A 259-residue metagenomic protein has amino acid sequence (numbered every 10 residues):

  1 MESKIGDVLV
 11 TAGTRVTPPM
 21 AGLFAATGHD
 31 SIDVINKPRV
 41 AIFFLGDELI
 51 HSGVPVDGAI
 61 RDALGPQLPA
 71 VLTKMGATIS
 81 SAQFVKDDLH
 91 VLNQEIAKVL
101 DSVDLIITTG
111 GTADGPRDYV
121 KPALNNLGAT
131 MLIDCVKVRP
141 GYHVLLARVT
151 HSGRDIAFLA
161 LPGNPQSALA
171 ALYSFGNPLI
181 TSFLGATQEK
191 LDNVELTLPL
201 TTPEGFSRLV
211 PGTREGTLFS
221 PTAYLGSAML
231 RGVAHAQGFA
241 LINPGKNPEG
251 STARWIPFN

Functional and structural regions predicted by a protein language model:
M1-F84, F239, P257-N259: Short, glycine/charged-enriched hinge/interface segments at domain edges or termini
M1-S3, V16, S31-N36, K74 (+7 more regions): Solvent-exposed alpha-helices and their adjacent loops that cap or buttress functional pockets in soluble metabolic
S3, T14-A21, G58-P66, K86-N93 (+5 more regions): Electropositive phosphate-/nucleotide-binding environments in soluble metabolic enzymes
K4, L184, Q188-N259: C-terminal terminal segments
L9-A12, N125, L146-V149, E215 (+2 more regions): Short beta-strand-to-turn element immediately C-terminal to the catalytic PLP-Schiff-base lysine in fold type I
A26-H29, L92-Q94, G226-S227: A generic local structural motif
A26-T27, V56-I60, A97-K98, P122-N126 (+3 more regions): Short, solvent-exposed amphipathic alpha-helical segments in soluble enzyme and RNA/protein-processing domains
G65-Q67, K74-D192: Short glycine/threonine-rich loop/turn motifs
